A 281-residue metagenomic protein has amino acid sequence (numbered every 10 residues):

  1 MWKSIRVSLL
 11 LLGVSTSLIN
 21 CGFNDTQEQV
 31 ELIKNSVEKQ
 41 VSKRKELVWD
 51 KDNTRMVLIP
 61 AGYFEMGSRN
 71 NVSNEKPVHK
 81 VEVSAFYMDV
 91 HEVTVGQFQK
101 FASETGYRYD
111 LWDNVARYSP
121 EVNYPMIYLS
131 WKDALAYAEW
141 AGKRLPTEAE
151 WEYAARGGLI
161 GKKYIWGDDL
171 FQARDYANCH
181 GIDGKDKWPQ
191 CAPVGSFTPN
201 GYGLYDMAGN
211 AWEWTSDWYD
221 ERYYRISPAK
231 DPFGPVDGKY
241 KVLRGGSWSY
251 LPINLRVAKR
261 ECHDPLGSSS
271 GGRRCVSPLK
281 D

Functional and structural regions predicted by a protein language model:
M1-S8: Bacterial N-terminal signal peptides that target proteins for export
L9-S17: Bacterial N-terminal signal peptides
G22-N24: Bacterial signal peptide processing site
T26-S36: Short, low-complexity, disordered segments immediately C-terminal to signal peptides in bacterial exported proteins
K34-S42, T54-M56: Short glycine-aromatic motifs
E46-L111, L129-K132, G209, L279: A short glycine-rich, aromatic-capped structural motif
E65, N70, R108, D113-R260 (+1 more regions): Functional-site microenvironments in short loops/helix caps that host divalent-cation chemistry
S269-D281: Short, structured beta-strand segments at or near domain termini in extracellular proteins/domains
